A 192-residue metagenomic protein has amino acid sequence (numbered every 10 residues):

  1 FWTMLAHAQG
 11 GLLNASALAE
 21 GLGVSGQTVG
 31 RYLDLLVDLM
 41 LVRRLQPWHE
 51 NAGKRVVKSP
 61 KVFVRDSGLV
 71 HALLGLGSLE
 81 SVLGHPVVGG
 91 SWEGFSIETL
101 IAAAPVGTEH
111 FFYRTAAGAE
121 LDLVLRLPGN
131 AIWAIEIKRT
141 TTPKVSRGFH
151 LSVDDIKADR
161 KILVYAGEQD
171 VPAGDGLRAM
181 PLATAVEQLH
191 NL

Functional and structural regions predicted by a protein language model:
F1-A131: Accessory nucleic acid-recognition modules appended to NTPase machines
A72, K144, D170-G174: Switch/connector loops and helix/strand junctions flanking conserved nucleotide-binding motifs in nucleotide-processing
I132-W133, R160: Structural motif
W133-T141: Active-site ExK catalytic segment of metal-dependent nucleases
T141-H150: Active-site-adjacent loop/helix micro-motif of nuclease/hydrolase catalytic cores
V153-I156: Short, conserved loop/helix-junction motifs that constitute active-site signature segments in enzyme catalytic cores
A158-Y165: Short, hydrophobic beta-strand segments that form beta-sheet elements in well-ordered domains
G167-L192: Domain-level recognition of nuclease-like catalytic cores that cleave nucleotide substrates
